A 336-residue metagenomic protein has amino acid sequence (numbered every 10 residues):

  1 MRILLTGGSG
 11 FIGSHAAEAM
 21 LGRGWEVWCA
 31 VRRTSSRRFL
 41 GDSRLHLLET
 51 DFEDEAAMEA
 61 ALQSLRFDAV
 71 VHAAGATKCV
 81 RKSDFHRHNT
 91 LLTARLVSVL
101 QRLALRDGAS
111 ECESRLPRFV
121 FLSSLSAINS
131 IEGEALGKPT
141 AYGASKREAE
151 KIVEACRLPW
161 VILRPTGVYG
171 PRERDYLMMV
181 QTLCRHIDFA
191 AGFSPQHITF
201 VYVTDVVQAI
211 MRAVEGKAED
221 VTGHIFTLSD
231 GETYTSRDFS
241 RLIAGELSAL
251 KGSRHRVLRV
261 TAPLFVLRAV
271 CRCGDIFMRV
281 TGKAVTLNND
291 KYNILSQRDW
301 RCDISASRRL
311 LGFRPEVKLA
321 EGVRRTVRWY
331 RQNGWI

Functional and structural regions predicted by a protein language model:
I3-R23: N-terminal Rossmann NAD(P)H-binding glycine-rich loop of SDR-like oxidoreductase domains
T50-R95, L125-E134: NAD(P)H-binding glycine-rich loop region in Rossmannoid oxidoreductase-like domains and their noncatalytic homologs
A94-A141, V161: Conserved Rossmann-fold NAD(P)-dependent oxidoreductase catalytic core, especially the SDR/UDP-sugar
E150-P171: Conserved beta-loop-beta element that borders a ligand/cofactor-binding pocket
R174-M178, G192-E215, G223-T227, S236-R241: Substrate-positioning beta->alpha
V203, I225, V270-R314: Conserved C-terminal active-site "lid" loop/helix of NAD(P)H-dependent oxidoreductases that clamps the redox cofactor
G216-T286, A320, R324-R325: Mid/C-terminal beta-alpha module of Rossmann-like enzyme folds, strongest in SDR-family dehydrogenases/epimerases
C302-L310, R314-I336: Amphipathic terminal alpha-helices
